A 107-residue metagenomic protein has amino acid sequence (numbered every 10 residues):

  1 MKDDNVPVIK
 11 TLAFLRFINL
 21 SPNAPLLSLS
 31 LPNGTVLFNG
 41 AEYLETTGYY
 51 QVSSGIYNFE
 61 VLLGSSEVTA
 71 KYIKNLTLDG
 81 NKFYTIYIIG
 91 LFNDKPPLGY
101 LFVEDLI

Functional and structural regions predicted by a protein language model:
M1-I107: Intrinsically disordered, low-complexity polar regions and short flexible loop motifs
